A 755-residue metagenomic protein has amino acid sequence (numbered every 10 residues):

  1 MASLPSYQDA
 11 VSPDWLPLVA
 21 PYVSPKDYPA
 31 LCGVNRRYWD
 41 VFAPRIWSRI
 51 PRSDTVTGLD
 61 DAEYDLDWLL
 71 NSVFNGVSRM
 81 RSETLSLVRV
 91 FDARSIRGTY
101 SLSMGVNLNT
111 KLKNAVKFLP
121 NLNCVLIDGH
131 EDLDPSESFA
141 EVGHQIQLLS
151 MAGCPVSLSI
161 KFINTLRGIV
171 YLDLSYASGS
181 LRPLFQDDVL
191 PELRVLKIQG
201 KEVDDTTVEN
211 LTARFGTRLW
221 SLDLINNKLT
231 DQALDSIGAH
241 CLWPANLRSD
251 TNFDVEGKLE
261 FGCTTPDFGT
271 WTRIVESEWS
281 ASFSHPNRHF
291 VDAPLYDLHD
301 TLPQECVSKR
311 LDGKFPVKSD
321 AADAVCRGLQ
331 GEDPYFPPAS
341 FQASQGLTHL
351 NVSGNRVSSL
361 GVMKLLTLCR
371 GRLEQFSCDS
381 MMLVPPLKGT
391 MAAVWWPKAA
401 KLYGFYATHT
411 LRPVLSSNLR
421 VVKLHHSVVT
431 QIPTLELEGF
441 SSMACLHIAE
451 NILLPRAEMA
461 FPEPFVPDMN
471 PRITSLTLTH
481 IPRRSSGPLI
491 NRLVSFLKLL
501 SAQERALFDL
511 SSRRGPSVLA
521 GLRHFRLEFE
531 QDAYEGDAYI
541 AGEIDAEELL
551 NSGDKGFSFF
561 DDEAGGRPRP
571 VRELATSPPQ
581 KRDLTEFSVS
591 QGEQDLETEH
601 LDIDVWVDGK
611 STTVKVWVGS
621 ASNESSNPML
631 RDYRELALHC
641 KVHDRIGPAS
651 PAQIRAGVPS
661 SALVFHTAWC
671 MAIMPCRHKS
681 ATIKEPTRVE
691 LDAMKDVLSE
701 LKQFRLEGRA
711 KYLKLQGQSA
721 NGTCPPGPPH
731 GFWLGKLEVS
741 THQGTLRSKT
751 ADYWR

Functional and structural regions predicted by a protein language model:
M1-N107, L133-E141, S159-I163, L184-F185 (+2 more regions): N-terminal adaptor-interaction module of cullin-RING ubiquitin ligase components
W15-L18, K111, H524-F529, A533-R755: Extended, C-terminal alpha-helical/coiled-coil scaffolding tails that mediate protein-protein interactions and assembly
V41, R49, S53, T57-V77 (+12 more regions): Extended, low-complexity alpha-biased scaffolding regions
L87, A339-G354, L411-N418, F465-L478 (+3 more regions): Extended HEAT/HEAT-like alpha-solenoid repeat tracts in very large eukaryotic scaffold/adaptor proteins
F91, V125, Q147-M151, V170-L174 (+7 more regions): Conserved hydrophobic beta-strand positions in leucine-rich repeat
R97-L108, G129-S136, G153-I160, Y176-P183 (+8 more regions): Short, solvent-exposed loop/turn at the beta-strand->alpha-helix junction within individual leucine-rich repeat
K113-K117, E137-Q145, I160-I169, P183-E192 (+10 more regions): A structural signal for leucine-rich repeat
S236-A343, S380-A399, V429, L435-P455: Acidic, serine/threonine- and proline-enriched intrinsically disordered linkers and terminal tails in large eukaryotic
